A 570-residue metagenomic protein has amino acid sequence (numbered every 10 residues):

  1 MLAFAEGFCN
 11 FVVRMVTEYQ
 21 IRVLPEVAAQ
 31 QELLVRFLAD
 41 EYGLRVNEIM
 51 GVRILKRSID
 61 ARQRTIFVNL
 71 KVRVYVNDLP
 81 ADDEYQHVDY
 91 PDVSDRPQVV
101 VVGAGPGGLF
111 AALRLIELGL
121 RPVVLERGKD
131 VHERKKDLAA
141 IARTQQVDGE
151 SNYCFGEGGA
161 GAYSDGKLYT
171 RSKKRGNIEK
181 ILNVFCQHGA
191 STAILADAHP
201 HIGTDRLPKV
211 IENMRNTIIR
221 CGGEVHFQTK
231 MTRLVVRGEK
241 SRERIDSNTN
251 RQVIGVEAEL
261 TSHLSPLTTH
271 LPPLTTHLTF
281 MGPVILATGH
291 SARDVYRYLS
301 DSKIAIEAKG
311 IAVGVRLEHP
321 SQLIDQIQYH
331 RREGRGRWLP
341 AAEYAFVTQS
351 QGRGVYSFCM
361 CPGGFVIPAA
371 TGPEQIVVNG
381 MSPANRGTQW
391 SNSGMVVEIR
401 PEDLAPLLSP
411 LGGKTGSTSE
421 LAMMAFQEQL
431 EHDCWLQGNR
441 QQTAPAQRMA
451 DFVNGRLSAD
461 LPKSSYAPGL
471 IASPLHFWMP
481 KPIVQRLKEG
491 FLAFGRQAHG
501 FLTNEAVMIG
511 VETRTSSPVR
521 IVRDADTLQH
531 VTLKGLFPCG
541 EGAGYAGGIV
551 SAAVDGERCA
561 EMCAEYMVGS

Functional and structural regions predicted by a protein language model:
N10-V68, V72-Y163, K167-V184, H188-H263 (+1 more regions): Residues forming the flavin
